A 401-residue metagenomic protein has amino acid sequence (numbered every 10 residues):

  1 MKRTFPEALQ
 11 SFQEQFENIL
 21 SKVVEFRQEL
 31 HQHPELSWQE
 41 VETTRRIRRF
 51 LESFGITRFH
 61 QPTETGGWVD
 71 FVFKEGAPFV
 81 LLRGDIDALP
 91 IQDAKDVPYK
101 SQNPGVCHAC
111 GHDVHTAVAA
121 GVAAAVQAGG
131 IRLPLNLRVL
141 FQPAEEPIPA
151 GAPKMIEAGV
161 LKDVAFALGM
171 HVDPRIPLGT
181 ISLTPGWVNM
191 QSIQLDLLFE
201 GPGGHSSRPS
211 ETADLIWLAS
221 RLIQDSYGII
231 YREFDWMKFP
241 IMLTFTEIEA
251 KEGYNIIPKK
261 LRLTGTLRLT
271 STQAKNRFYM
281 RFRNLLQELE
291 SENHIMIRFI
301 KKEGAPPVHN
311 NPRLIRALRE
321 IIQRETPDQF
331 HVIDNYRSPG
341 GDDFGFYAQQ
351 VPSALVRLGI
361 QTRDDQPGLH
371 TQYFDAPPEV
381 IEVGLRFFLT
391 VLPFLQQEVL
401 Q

Functional and structural regions predicted by a protein language model:
K2-F5, S220-Q401: Metal-dependent amide/peptide-bond hydrolase catalytic core, centered on the "pita-bread" metallohydrolase fold
K2-H108, D113, A117-L133: Acidic/His- and Gly-rich active-site-bordering loop/insert found across diverse amide/peptide-bond hydrolases
L30, L82, H112, V139 (+7 more regions): Divalent metal-coordination and catalytic microenvironments
H33, S210-W217, Q273-F278: Active-site pocket-shaping loop/turn-to-helix segments
E35, D85-D87, A144-E146, D173 (+3 more regions): Active-site beta-loop-alpha junctions enriched in small/polar residues
W68, L89-I91, D96-C107, D113-V114 (+3 more regions): Histidine/acidic-residue-rich, glycine-tolerant segments that coordinate divalent metal ions
P78-L81, L137-R138, A165-L168, L243 (+2 more regions): Structural motif
